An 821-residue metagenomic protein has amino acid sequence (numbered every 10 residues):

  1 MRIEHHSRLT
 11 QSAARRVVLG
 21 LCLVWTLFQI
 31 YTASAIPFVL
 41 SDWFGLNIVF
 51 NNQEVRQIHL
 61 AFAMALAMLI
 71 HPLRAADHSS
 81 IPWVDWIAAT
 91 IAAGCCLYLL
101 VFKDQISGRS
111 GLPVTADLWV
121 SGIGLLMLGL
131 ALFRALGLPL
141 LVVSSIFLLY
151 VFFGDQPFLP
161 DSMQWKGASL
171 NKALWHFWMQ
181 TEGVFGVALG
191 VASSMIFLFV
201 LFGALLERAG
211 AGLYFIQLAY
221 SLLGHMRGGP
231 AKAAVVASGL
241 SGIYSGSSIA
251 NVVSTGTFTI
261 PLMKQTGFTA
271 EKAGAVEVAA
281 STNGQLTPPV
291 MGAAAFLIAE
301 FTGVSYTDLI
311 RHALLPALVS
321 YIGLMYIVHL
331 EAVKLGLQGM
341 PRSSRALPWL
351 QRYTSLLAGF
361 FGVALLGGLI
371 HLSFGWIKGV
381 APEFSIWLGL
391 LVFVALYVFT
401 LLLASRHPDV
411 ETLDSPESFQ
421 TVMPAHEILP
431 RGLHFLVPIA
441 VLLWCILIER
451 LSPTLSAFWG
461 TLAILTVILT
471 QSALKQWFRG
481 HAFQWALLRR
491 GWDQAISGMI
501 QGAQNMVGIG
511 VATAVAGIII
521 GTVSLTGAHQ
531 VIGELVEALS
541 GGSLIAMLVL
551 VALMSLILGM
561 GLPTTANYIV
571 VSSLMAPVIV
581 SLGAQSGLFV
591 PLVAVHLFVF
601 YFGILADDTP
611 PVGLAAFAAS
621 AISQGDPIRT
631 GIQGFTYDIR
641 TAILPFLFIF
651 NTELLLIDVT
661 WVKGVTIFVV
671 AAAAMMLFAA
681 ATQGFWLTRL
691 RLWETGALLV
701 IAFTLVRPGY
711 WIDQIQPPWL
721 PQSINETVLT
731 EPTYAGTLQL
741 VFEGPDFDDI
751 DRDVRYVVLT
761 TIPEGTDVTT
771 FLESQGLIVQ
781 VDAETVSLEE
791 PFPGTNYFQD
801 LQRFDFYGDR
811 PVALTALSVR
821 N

Functional and structural regions predicted by a protein language model:
M1-A13, C22, R311-Q504, F617-Q722: Long, contiguous bundles of hydrophobic transmembrane helices that form the permeation core of multi-pass
M1-G108, L118-G122, G323, A702 (+1 more regions): Conserved, well-structured core domains of diverse proteins
V18-C22, E54-L69, V84-A93, V120-M127 (+16 more regions): Hydrophobic mid-bilayer segments of alpha-helices in multi-pass membrane transport proteins, especially secondary
T115-W119, E182-M195, L222-A234, T266-K272 (+5 more regions): Membrane-interfacial loop-to-helix junctions in multi-pass transporters
L130, R134-A135, S145-F147, G154-P160 (+11 more regions): Core transmembrane alpha-helical segments of multi-pass membrane transporters/permeases
F202-L205, L240-S241, T282-T287, A512 (+7 more regions): Hydrophobic transmembrane alpha-helices
I216-G284, V290-L297, G303, T564-F602 (+1 more regions): Hydrophobic transmembrane alpha-helices that form the pore/transport pathway of multi-pass ion and small-solute
V363-I386, Q585-L588, Y710-N821: Low-complexity, proline/glycine-enriched hydrophobic segments characteristic of transmembrane helices
